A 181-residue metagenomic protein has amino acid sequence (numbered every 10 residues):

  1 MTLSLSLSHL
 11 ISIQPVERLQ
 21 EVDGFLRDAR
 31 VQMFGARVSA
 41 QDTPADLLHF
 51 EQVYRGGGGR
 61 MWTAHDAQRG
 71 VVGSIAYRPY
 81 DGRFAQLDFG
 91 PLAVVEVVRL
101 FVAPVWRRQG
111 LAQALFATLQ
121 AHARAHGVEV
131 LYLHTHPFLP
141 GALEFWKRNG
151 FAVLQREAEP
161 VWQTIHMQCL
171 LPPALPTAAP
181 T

Functional and structural regions predicted by a protein language model:
S4-S8: Intrinsically disordered, low-complexity terminal segments enriched in Ser/Thr
H9, I13-V98, A103, F116-T118 (+3 more regions): Acetyl-CoA-dependent GNAT
L10, G110, G127, G150: Short glycine-rich hinge loops at helix-strand junctions in the catalytic core of two-component histidine kinases
Q20, Q109, P140: Loop/helix-junction capping segments adjacent to catalytic residues or to phosphate/diphosphate-binding pockets
F25-D28, Q32, V94-V95, E129-Y132 (+1 more regions): C-terminal "cap" of GNAT-fold acetyltransferases
A103-V105, Q109, P137: Active-site acidic-Proline motif in GNAT/NAT acetyltransferases
Q109, Q113, A117: Residues forming the Rossmann-fold NAD(P)(H) cofactor-binding site
F116, A123-H134: Conserved GNAT acetyl-CoA-binding A-motif
